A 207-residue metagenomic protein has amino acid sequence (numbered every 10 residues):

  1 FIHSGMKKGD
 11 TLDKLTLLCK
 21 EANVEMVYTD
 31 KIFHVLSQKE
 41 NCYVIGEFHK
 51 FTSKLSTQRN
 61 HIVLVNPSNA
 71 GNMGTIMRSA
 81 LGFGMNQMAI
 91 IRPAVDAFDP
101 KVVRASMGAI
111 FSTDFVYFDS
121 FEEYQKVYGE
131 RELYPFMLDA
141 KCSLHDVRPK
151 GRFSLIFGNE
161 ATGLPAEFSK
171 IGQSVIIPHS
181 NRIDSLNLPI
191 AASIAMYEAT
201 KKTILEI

Functional and structural regions predicted by a protein language model:
I2-K7, L12-T16, E47, F51-A140: RNA substrate-binding interface of SAM-dependent RNA methyltransferases
K14-L36, V116-D119: A glycine-rich helix N-cap at a beta->alpha junction
N23-E25, D114, E132, Q173: Conserved beta-strand segments of alpha/beta enzyme cores
K31-F33, P93-V95, F118, E160-T162 (+1 more regions): Short, acidic/turn-prone active-site loops that include or flank metal/cofactor- and phosphate-binding residues
K31-V35, Y43-K54: Short, charged beta->alpha transition segments
L36-K39, Y124-Q125, L144, D184-I190: Short, charged, surface-exposed secondary-structure boundary motifs
V44-G46, S79-F83, V95-F111, A166-I207: Structured adenosyl-cofactor binding patch, chiefly the S-adenosyl-L-methionine
P135-D184: Active-site/ligand-binding-proximal alpha/beta "capping" segment
